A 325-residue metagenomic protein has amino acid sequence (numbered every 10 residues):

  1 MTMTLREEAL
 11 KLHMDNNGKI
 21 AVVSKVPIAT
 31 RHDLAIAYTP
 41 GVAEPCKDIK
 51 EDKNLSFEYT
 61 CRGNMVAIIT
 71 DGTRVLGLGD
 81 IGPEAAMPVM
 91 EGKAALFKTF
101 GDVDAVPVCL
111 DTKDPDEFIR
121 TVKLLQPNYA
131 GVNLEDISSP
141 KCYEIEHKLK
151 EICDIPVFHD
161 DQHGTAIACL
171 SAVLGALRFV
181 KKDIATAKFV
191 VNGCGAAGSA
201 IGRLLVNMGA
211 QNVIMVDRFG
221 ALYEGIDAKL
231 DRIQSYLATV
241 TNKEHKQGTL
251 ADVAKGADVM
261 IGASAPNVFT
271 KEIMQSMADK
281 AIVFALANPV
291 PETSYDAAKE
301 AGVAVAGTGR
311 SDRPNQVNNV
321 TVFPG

Functional and structural regions predicted by a protein language model:
T2-V157: N-terminal ligand-binding/catalytic initiation module
D71-T73, I81, L110-D111, D136-S139 (+5 more regions): Short, ordered loop/turn segments at secondary-structure junctions
L76, P83-K98, C153, H159 (+2 more regions): Glycine-rich phosphate/diphosphate-binding loop of Rossmann-like nucleotide-binding domains
P107, N133-D136, V157-D160, V191 (+4 more regions): General beta-strand structural signal in soluble alpha/beta enzymes
Q126, I184, V253-A254, M274-M277: A short, aliphatic-rich alpha-helical micro-motif
H147, N267-T321: Rossmann-fold NAD(P)-binding glycine/threonine-rich loop
H163-G175, S311-G325: Short alpha-helices
